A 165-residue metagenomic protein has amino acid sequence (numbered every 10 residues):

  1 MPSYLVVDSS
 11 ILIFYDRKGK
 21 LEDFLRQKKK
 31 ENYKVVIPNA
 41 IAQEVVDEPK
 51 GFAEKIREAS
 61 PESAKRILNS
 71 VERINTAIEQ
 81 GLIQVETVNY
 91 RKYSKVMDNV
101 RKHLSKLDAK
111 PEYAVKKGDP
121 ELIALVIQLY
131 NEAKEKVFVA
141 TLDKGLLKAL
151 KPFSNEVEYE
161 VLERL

Functional and structural regions predicted by a protein language model:
P2-N131, G145-K148, P152: Active-site-proximal, substrate-binding regions of enzyme catalytic domains and RNA-binding/basic surfaces
K136: Internal active-site segments that recognize and position negatively charged phosphoryl groups and nucleotide moieties
V139: Conserved SAM-binding loop
L142: Walker A/P-loop NTP-binding active-site region of P-loop NTPases, recognizing the glycine-rich GxxxxGKT/S
E156-L165: Short hydrophobic/aromatic-enriched beta-strand-loop microsegments
